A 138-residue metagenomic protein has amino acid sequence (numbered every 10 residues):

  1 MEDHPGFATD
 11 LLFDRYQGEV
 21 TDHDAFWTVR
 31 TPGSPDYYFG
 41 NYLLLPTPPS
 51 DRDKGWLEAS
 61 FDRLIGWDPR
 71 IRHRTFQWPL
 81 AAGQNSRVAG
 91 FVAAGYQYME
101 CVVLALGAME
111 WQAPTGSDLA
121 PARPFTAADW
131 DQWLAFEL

Functional and structural regions predicted by a protein language model:
M1-P69, A82-Q84: N-terminal charged segments
D51-W130: Acyl-donor-binding surface of acyltransferase catalytic domains
D68, F136-L138: Helix-loop element at the rim of GNAT/NAT acetyltransferase active sites that forms part of the acceptor-substrate
